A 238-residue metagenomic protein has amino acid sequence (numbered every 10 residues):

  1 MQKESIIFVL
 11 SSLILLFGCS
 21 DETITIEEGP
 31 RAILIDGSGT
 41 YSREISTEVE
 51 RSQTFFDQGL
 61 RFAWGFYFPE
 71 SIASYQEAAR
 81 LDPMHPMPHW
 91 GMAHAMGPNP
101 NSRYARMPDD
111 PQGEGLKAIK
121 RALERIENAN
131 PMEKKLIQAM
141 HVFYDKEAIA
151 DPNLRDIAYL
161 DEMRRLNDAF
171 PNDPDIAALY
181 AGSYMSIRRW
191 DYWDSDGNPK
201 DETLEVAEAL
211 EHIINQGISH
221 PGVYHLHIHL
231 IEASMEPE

Functional and structural regions predicted by a protein language model:
M1-I7: Bacterial N-terminal signal peptides that target proteins for export
L10-S12: Hydrophobic helical h-region of N-terminal Sec-dependent signal peptides in bacterial secretory/periplasmic proteins
L15-G18: C-terminal motif of bacterial Sec signal peptides marking the signal peptidase cleavage site
S20-E22: Bacterial signal peptide processing site
I24-N172, A177-S219, Y224-E238: Short coil/linker segments at helix-helix boundaries
